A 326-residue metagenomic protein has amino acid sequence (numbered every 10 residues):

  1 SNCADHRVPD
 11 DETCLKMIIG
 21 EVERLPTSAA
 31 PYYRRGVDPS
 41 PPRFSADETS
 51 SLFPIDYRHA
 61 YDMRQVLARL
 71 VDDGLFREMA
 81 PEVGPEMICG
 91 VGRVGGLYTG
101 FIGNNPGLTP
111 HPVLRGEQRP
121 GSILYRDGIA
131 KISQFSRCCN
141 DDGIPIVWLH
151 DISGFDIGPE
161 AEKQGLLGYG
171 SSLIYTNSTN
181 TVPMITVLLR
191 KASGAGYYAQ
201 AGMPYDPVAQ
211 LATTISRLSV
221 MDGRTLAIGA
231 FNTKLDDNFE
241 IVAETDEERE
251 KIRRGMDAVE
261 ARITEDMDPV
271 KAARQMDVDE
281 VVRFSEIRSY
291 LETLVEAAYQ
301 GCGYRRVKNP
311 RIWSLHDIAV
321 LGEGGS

Functional and structural regions predicted by a protein language model:
S1-S326: Ligand-binding clefts of soluble mixed alpha/beta catalytic domains
